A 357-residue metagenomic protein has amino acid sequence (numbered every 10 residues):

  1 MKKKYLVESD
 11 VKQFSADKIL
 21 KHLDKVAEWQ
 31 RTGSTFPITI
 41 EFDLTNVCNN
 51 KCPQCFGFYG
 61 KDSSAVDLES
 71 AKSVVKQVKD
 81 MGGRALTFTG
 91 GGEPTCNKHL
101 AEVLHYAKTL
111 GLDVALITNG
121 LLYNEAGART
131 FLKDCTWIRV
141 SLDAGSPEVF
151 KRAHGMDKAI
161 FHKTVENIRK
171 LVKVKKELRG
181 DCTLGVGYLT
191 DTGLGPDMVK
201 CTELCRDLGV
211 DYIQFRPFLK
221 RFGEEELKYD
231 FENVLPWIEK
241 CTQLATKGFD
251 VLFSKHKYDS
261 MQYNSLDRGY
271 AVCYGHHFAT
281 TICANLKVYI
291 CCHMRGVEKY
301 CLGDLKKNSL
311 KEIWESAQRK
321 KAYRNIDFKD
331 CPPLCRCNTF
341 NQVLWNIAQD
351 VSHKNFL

Functional and structural regions predicted by a protein language model:
M1-F14, D43, V66-E69, S73 (+4 more regions): Radical SAM enzyme [4Fe-4S]-AdoMet core and its adjacent flexible, acidic and glycine-rich loops/tails across
K2-W137, H162, E224, Y229-W237 (+2 more regions): Conserved alpha-helical substructure of the radical SAM core
D17-F36, Y258-M261, C301-K320: Short, charged low-complexity linear segments at domain edges
F42, N46-N49, D267, N325 (+1 more regions): Processing junctions and N-termini across compartments
C48, C52-C55, C273, C291-C292 (+2 more regions): Short cysteine clusters
K51, C55, A126, V149 (+3 more regions): Residues that scaffold the ATP/ADP-binding catalytic core of kinase and kinase-like folds
Q54, F58-K61, A279, V297 (+2 more regions): Secreted/processed peptides and extracellular or luminal domains of membrane proteins
M294-N341: Membrane-interface junctions of multi-pass transporters
